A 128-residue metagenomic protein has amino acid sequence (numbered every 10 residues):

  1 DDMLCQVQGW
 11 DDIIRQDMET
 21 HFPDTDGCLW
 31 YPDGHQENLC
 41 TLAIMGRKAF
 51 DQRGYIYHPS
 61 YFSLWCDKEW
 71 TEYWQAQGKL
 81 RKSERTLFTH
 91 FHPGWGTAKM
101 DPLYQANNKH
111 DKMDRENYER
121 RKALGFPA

Functional and structural regions predicted by a protein language model:
D1-D2, D67: Acidic active-site catalytic centers that drive phospho-/nucleotidyl reactions and related ester hydrolyses
M3-Q52, P59-Y61, G78-K82: Conserved donor NDP-sugar-binding/catalytic core segment of glycosyltransferases
Q52-R53, F91: Residues that scaffold the ATP/ADP-binding catalytic core of kinase and kinase-like folds
I56-Y57, P127: Short coil/loop linkers at secondary-structure junctions
L64-A128: C-terminal catalytic/acceptor-binding lobe
